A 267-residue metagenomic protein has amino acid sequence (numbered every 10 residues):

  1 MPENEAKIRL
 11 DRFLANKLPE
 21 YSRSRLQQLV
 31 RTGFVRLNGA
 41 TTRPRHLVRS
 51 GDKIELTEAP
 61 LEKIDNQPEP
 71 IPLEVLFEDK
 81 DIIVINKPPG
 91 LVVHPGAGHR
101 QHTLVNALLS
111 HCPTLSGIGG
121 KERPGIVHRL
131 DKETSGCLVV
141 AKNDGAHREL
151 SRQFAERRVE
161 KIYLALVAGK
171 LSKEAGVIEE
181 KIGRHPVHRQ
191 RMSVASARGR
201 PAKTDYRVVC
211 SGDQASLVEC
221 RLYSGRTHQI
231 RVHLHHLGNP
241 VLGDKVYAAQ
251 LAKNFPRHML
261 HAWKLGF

Functional and structural regions predicted by a protein language model:
M1-F267: RNA pseudouridine synthases
